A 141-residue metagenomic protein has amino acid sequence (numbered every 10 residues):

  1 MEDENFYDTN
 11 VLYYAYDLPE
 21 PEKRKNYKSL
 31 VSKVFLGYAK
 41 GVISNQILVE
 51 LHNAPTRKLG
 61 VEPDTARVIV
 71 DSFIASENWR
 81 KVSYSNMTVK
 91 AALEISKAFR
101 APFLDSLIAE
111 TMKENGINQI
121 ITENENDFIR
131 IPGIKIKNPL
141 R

Functional and structural regions predicted by a protein language model:
M1-E4, A109-R141: Acidic, PIN/NYN-like endoribonuclease modules and their adjacent C-terminal/linker elements
M1-I43, V61-D64: Short, well-structured N-terminal submotif of metal-dependent ribonuclease cores
Y7, V42-I43, S83, F103 (+1 more regions): Short beta-strand scaffold positions
V11, I47, T88, L107-I108 (+1 more regions): Alpha-helix capping/helix-boundary segments
V11-L12, E50-A54, A91: A general alpha-helix detector
G37-G41, W79, G116-Q119: Short active-site oxyanion
N45-I47, D71-K97: Acidic catalytic patch
H52-W79: Active-site-proximal, substrate-binding regions of enzyme catalytic domains and RNA-binding/basic surfaces
